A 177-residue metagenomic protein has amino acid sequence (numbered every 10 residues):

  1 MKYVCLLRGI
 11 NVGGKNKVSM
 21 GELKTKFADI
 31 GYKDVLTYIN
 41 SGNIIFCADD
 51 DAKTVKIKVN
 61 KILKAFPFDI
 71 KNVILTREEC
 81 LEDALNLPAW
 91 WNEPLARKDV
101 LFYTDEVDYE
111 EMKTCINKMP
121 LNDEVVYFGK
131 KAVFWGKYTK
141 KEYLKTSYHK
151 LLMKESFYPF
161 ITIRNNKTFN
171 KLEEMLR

Functional and structural regions predicted by a protein language model:
K2-S41, I45-R177: Surface-exposed, charge/polar-rich loops and edge strands
